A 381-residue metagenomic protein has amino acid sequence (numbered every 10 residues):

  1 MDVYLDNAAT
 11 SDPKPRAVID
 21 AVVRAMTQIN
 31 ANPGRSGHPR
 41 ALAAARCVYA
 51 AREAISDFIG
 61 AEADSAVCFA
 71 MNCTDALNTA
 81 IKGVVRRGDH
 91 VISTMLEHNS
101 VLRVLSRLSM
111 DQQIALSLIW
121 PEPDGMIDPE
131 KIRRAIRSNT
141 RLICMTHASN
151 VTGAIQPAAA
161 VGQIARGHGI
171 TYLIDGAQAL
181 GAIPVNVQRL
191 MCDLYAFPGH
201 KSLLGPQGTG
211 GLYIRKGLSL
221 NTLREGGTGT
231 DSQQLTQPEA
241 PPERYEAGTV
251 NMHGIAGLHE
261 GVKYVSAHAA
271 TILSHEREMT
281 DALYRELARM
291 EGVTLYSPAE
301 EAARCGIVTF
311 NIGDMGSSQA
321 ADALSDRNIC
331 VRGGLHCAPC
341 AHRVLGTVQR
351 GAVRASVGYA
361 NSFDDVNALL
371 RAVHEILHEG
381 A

Functional and structural regions predicted by a protein language model:
M1-A381: Pyridoxal 5′-phosphate
